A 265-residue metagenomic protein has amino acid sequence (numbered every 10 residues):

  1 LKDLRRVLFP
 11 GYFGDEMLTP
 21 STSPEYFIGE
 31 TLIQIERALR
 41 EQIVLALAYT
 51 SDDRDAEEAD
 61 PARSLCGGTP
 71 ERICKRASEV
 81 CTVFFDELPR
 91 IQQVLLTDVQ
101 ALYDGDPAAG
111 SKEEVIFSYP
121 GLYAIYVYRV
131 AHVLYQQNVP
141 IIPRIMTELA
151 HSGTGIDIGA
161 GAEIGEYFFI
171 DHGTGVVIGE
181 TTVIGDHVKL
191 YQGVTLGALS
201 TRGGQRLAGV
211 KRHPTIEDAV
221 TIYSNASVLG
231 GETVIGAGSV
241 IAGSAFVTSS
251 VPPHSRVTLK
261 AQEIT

Functional and structural regions predicted by a protein language model:
L1-E148: Terminal amphipathic alpha-helical/low-complexity segments used for targeting or macromolecular assembly
Q136-E166: Short, conserved active-site entrance elements at the starts or edges of catalytic domains
G153, G173, K211: Short coil/loop residues immediately preceding or within conserved phosphate-binding loops of NTP-utilizing enzyme
I156, V176, S227-V228: Glycine-rich beta-solenoid repeat tracts in large extracellular/virion proteins
I170-I178: Glycine-rich phosphate-binding loop
V177, T181-V183, H187-K189: Alpha-helical transmembrane segments of helical membrane proteins, especially in multi-pass transport, channel
D186-T265: Glycine-rich hexapeptide-repeat left-handed beta-helix
